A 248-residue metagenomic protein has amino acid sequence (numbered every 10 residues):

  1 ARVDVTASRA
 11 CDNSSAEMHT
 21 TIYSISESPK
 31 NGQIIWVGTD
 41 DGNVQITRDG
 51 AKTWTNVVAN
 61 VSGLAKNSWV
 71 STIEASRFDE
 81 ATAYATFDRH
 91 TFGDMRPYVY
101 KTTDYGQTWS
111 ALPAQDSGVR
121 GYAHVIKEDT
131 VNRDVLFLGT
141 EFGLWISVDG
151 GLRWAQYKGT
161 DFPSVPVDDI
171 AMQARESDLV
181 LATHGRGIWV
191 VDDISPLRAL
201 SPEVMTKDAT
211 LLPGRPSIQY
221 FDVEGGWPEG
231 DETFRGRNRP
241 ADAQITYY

Functional and structural regions predicted by a protein language model:
A1-T233, P240-A243: Beta-propeller blade termini and top-face loops
Q244-Y248: Short edge beta-strand/loop segments characteristic of extracellular beta-sandwich folds
